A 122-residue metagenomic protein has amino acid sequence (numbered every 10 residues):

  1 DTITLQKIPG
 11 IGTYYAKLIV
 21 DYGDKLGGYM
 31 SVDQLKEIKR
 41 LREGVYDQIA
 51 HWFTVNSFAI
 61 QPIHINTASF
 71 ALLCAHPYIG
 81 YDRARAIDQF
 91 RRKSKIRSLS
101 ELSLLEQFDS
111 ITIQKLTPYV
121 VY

Functional and structural regions predicted by a protein language model:
D1-K7, Y14-M30, Q34, I111-Y122: Structure-specific DNA junction-binding interface
I8, L26, I38, H76 (+1 more regions): Acidic-histidine catalytic/liganding microenvironments
G10, P62-A86: Short, solvent-exposed interaction modules
G12-T13, R42, G80, D109: Small-residue hinge/turn detector
I19, Y29, I49, A86-I87: Short, structured motif recognition centered on aromatic/hydrophobic residues
Y22-G23, D88-S94: Residue-level signature of tetratricopeptide-repeat
V32, S98-L105, D109-S110: Compact, charge-rich alpha-helical regulatory domains located at protein termini
K39-Q61, F108-Y122: Alpha-helical interaction/regulatory segments in DNA maintenance proteins
